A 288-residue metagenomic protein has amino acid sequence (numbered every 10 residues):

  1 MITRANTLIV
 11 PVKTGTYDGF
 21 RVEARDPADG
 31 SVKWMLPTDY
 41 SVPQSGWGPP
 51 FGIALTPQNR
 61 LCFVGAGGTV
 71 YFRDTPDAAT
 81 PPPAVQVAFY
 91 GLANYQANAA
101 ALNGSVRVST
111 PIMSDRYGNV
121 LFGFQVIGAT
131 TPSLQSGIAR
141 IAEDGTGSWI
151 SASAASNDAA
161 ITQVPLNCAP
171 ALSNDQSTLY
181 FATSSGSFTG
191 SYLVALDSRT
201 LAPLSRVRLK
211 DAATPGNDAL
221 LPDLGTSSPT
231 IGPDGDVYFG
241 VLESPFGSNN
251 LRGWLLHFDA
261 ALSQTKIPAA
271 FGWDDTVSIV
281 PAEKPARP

Functional and structural regions predicted by a protein language model:
I2-V10, T14-P49, A54-F63, G68-V108 (+3 more regions): Extracytoplasmic/lumenal domain signature
